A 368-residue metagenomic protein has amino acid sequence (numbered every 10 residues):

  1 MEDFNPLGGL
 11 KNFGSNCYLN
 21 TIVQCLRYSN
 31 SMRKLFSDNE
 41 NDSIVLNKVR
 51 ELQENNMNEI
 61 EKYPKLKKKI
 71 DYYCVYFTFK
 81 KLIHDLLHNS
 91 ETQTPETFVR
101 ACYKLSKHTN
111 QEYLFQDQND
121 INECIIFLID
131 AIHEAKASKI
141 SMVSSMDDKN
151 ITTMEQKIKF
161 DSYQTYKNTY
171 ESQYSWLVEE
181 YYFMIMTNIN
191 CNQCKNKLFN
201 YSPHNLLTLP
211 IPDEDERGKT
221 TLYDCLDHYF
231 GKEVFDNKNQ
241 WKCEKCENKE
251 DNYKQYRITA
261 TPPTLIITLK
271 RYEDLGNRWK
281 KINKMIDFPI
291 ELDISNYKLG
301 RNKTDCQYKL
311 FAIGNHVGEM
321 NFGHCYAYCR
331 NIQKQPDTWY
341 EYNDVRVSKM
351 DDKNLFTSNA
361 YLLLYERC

Functional and structural regions predicted by a protein language model:
M1-N5, K11, L26, I44-E54 (+6 more regions): Exposed substrate/partner-binding surface patches
M1-T153, I211, I266-L269, M350-T357 (+1 more regions): USP/UBP deubiquitinase core
G14, M186-N188, Q240: Residues immediately within or flanking Cys/His clusters that coordinate Zn2+ in small zinc-binding modules
N16, N188-N190, T264, Y326: Beta-sheet entry/capping signal
M32-R33, N188, W339: Internal amphipathic alpha-helical segments of the cytochrome P450 catalytic fold
D85-T92, T187-I189, K195, N296 (+1 more regions): Beta-strand elements of well-folded, non-transmembrane domains
T109-R217: A broadly conserved sequence feature marking short terminus-proximal activation segments in nucleic acid-centric
